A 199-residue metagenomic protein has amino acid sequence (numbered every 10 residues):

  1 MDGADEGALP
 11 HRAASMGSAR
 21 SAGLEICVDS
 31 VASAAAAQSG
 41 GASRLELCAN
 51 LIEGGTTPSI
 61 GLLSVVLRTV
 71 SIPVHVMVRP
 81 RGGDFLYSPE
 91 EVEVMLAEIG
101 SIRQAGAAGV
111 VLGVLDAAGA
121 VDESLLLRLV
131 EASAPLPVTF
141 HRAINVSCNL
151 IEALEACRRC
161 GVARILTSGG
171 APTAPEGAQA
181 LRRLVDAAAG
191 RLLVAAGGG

Functional and structural regions predicted by a protein language model:
A19-D29, V78-L96, T139-N149: Active-site mouth loops of central-metabolism enzymes
A22-I26, L45-L47, V74-V78, V110-L112 (+3 more regions): Hydrophobic faces of well-ordered beta-strands that scaffold small-molecule active sites in alpha/beta enzyme cores
A32, L51-S71, E90, L115-S133 (+2 more regions): Active-site-adjacent beta->alpha loops and helix N-cap segments on the catalytic face of soluble alpha/beta enzymes
A37, I102, H141, I165 (+1 more regions): Conserved, mostly hydrophobic/aromatic
G40-L45, V70-P73, G106-G109, A132-L136 (+2 more regions): Glycine-enriched alpha-helix->loop->beta-strand junction motifs that scaffold or abut catalytic
E46-G55, S101, A105-A117, A163-P175: Glycine-rich phosphate-binding active-site loops on the catalytic face of alpha/beta enzymes
L63-V65, P73-D122: Active-site beta->alpha loop and helix N-cap motifs at the rims of alpha/beta catalytic domains
L150, A156, C160-G199: Catalytic alpha/beta core domains of metabolic enzymes, predominantly
